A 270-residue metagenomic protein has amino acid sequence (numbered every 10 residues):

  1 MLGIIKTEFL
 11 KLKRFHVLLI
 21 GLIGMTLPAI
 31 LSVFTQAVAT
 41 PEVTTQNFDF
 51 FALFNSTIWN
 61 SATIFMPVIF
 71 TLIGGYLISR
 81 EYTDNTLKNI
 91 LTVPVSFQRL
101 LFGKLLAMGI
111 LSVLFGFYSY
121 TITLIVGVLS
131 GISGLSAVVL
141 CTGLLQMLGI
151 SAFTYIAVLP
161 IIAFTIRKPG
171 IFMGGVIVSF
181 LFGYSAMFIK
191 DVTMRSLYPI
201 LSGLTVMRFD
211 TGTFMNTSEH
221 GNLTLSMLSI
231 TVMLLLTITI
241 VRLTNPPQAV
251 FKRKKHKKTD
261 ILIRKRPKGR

Functional and structural regions predicted by a protein language model:
M1-M25, G170, R253-H256, R270: Aromatic- and glycine-rich beta-strand/loop motifs that create alpha-glucan
H16-L18, S96-Q98, F102, V139 (+1 more regions): Membrane-helix interface segments
I20-T26, P169-M187: Pore- or pathway-lining transmembrane helices of multi-pass membrane proteins that form conduits for solutes/ions
T26-I69, F102-R167: Secretory targeting signals
F34-L53, V176-K257: Terminal transmembrane helical anchor/hairpin motif
V68-Y82, L87, V158-M173, T231-P246: Transmembrane alpha-helical segments in integral membrane proteins
L77-G109: Helix-loop-helix units of permease transmembrane domains in multi-pass membrane transporters, especially ABC
F97-T121, Y184-T211, D260, R264-G269: Hydrophobic alpha-helical transmembrane segments of integral membrane proteins
